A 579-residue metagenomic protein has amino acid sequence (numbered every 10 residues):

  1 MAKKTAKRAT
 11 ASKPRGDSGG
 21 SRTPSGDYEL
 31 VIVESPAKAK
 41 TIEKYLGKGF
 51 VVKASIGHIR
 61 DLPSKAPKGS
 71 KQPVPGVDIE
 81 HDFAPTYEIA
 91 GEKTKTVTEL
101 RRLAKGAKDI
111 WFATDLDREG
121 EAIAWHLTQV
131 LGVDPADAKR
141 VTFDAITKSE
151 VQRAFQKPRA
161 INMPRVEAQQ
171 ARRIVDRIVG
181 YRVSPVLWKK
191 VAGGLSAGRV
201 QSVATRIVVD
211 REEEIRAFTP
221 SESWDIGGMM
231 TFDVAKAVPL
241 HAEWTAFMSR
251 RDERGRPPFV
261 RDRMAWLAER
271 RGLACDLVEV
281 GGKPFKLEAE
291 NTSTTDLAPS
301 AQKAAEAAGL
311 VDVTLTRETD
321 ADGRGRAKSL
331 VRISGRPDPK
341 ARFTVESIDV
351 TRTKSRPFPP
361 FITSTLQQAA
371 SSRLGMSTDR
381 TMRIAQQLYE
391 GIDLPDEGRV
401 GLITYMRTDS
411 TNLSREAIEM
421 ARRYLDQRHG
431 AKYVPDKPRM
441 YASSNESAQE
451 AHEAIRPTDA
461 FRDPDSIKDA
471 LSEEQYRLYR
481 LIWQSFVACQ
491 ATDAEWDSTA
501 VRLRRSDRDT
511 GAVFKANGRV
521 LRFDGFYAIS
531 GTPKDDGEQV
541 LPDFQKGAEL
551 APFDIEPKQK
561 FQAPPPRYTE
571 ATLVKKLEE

Functional and structural regions predicted by a protein language model:
A2-R173, R182, L187, G255 (+3 more regions): Intrinsically disordered, low-complexity regulatory segments
G20-T23, V31-E34, I42-Y45, R101-L103 (+9 more regions): Replace "in large, NTP-powered and nucleic-acid-processing enzymes" with "in large, NTP-powered factors and other
D27, D115-D117, A192-S196, V350-P359 (+2 more regions): Conserved short loop/turn motifs at secondary-structure junctions
P36-A39, G49-I56, A90-A107, G120-W125 (+14 more regions): Amphipathic alpha-helical transducer elements in NTP-driven molecular machines
L62-D78, D82-I89, S202-E390, R423-D436 (+2 more regions): Long, highly charged, low-complexity internal segments
T98, K105-G106, I146-H241, T351: C-terminal or mid-to-C-terminal helical accessory/interaction module adjacent to the motor/catalytic core
T114-L116, V133-K139, R159-V166, E214-F218 (+3 more regions): Short, polar/flexible loop-turn hinges at active-site or ligand-entry regions and domain interfaces
Y389-Y405: A short, conserved structural fragment
